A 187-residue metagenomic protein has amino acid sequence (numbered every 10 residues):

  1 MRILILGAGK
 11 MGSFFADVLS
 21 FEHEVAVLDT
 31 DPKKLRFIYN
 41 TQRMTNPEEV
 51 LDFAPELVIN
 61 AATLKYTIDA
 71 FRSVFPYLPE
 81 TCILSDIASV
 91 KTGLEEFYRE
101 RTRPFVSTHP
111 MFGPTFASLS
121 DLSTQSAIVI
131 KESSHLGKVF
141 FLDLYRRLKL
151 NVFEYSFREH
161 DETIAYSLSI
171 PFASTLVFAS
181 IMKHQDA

Functional and structural regions predicted by a protein language model:
M1-E49: NAD(P)+-binding Rossmann beta1-loop-alpha1 motif at the extreme N-terminus of oxidoreductases
R2, E24, P104, S126 (+1 more regions): Residues at the starts of beta-strands that form the adenosine-phosphate
P32-F37, G93-L94, L136-G137: Short, charged/polar "capping" segments at the starts of alpha-helices and the immediately preceding loops
E48-F75: Rossmann-like NAD(P)-binding element
A62-L64, S89, H109-P110, K131-E132: Short glycine-/small-residue-rich Rossmann-like dinucleotide-binding loops
A70-S118: Rossmann-like NAD(P)(H) cofactor-binding subdomain of soluble oxidoreductases
S123-A187: Internal alpha-helical scaffold of NAD(P)-dependent oxidoreductase catalytic cores
